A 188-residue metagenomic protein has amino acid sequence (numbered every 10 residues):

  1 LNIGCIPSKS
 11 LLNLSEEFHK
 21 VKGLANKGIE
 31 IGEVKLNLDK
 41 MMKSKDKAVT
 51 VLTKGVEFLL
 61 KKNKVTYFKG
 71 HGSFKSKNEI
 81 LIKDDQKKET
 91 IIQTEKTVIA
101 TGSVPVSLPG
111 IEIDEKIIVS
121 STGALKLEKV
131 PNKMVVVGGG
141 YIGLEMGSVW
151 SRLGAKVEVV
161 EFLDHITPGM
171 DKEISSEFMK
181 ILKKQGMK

Functional and structural regions predicted by a protein language model:
L1-V130, E158, L163-T167, K172-K184: Glycine-rich flavin
D39-K40, W150-G154: A broadly tuned preference for mixed-charge, low-complexity surface segments
V130-P131, L153: Short loop/turn elements that form and flank the Walker-type P-loop nucleotide-binding site in RecA-like NTPase cores
M134: Conserved class I S-adenosyl-L-methionine
V137-G140: Glycine-rich Rossmann-fold phosphate-binding loop(s) that bind the pyrophosphate of adenine dinucleotide cofactors
G143-L144: N-terminal Rossmann-fold NAD(P) dinucleotide-binding loop
G147-R152, K183: Gly/Ala-rich phosphate-binding loop of Rossmann-like dinucleotide-binding domains, activating on the conserved
G186-K188: Short, intrinsically disordered, charge-balanced linker/junction segments flanking boundaries in proteins
